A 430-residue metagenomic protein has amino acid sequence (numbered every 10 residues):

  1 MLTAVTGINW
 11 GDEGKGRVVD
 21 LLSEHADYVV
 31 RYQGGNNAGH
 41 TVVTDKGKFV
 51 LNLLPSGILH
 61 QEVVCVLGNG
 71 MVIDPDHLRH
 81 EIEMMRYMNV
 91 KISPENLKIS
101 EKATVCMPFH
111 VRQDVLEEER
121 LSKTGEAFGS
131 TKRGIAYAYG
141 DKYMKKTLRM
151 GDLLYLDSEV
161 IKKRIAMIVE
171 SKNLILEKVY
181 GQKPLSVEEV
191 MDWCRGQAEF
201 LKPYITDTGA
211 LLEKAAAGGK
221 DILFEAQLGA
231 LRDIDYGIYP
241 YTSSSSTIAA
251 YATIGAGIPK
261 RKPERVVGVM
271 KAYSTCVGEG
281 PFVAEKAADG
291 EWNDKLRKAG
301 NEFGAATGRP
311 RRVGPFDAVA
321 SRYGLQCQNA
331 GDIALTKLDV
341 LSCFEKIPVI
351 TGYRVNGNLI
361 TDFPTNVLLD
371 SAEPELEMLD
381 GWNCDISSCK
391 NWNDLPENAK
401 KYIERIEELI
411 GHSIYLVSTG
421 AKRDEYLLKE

Functional and structural regions predicted by a protein language model:
M1-E430: Non-transmembrane, aqueous-exposed alpha-helical and coiled segments at domain scale
